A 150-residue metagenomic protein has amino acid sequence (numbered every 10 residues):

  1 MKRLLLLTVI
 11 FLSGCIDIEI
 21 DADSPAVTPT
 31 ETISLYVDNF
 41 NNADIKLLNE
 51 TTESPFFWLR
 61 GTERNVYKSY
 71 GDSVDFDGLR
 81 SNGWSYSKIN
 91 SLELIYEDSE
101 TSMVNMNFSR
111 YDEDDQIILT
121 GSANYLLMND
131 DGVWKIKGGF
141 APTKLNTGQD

Functional and structural regions predicted by a protein language model:
L4-L12: Sec-dependent N-terminal signal peptides
C15-I45, E50: Short, low-complexity N-terminal intrinsically disordered segments enriched in polar/charged residues
Y36, L47-N49, F56, V104 (+1 more regions): Hydrophobic pocket/interface hotspot
T52, T62-E63, M106-R110, A123-Y125 (+1 more regions): A mature extracytoplasmic/lumenal domain signature
T52-Y67, N82: A short gly/proline-enriched turn/hairpin at secondary-structure junctions
E63-R64, D115, G132: Detector for glycine-centered tight turns/loop "hinges" at secondary-structure junctions
S73-I117: Surface-exposed, charged secondary-structure patches
I118-D150: Short beta-strand edge/turn micro-motifs at domain boundaries
